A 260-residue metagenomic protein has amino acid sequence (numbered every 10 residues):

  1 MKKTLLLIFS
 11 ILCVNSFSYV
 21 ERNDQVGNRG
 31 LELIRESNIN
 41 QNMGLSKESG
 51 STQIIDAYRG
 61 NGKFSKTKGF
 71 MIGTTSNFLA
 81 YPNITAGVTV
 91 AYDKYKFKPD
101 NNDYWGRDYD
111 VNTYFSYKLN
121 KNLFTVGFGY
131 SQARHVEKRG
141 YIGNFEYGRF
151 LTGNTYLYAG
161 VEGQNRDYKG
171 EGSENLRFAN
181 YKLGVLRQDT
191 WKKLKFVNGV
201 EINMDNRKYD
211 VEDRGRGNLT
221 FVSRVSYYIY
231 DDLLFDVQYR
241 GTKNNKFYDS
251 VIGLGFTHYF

Functional and structural regions predicted by a protein language model:
M1-R22: Classical Sec-dependent N-terminal signal peptides that target proteins to the secretory pathway
Y19-Y259: Transmembrane beta-barrel domains of bacterial outer-membrane proteins
